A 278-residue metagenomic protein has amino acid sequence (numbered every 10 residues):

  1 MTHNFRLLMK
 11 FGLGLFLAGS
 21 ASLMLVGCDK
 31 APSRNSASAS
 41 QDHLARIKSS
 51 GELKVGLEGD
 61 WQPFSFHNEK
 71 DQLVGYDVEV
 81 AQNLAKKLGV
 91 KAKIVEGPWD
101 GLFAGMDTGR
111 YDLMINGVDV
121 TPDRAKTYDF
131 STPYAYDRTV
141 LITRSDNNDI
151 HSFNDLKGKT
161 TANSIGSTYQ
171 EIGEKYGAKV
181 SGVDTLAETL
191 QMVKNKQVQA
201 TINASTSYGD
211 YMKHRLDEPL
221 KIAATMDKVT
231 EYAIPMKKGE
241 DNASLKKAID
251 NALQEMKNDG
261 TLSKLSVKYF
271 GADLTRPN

Functional and structural regions predicted by a protein language model:
L23-G27: C-terminal motif of bacterial Sec signal peptides marking the signal peptidase cleavage site
D29-A31, V78-K87, S167, E231-A272: Extended ligand-binding regions for polar small-molecule ligands
N35-N116: Extracytoplasmic small-molecule ligand-binding "clamshell" domains of the periplasmic binding protein/Venus flytrap
L53-K54, G89-K91, D107-N116, K159 (+2 more regions): Alpha-to-beta junction loops
I94-A104, N148, G166-S167, S181-N195 (+1 more regions): Short helix-initiation/N-cap motifs at beta->coil->alpha
A104, V118-A125, I172-K175, Q199-V229: A ligand-binding cleft/hinge motif common to bilobed small-molecule-binding domains
Y136-T143, S205, G209-D250, A272-N278: Periplasmic-binding protein-like
R144-T160: Flexible hinge/capping segments at coil-to-helix
